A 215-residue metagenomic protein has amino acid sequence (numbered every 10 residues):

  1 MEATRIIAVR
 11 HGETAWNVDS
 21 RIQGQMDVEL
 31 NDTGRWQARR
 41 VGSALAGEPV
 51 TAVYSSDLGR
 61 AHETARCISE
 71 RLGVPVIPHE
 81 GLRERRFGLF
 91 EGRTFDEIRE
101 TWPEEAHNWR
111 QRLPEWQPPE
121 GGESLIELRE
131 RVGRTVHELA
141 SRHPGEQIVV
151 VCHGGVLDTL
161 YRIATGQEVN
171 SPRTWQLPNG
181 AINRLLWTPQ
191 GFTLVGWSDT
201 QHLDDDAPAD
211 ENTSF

Functional and structural regions predicted by a protein language model:
M1-R5, V74, F87-R99, S141-E146 (+1 more regions): Acidic, low-complexity terminal tails and accessory targeting/binding regions of phosphate-metabolizing enzymes
A3, R40-A106: Phosphate-coordination/substrate-recognition cap region in phosphate-metabolizing enzymes
H11, G34, H153: Short, conserved phosphate/pyrophosphate- and ester-handling motifs at nucleotide-, phospho-/glycolipid
T14-D27: Glycine-rich N-terminal loop/short-helix segment of MobA-like nucleotidyltransferase
G34-T51, H137-L139, R184: A short, N-terminal amphipathic alpha-helix
S55-S56, E130, V151-C152: Short beta-strand scaffold positions
E105-E127, F215: Short glycine/proline- and acidic residue-enriched helix-loop micro-motifs that form flexible lids or anion-recognition
